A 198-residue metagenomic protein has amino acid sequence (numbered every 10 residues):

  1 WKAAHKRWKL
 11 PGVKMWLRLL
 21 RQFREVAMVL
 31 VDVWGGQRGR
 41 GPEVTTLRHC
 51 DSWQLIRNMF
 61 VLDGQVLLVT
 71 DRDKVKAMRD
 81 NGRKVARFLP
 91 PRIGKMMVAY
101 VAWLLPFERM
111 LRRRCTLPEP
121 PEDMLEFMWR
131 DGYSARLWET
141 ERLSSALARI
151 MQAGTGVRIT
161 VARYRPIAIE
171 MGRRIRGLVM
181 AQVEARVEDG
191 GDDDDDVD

Functional and structural regions predicted by a protein language model:
W1-D198: Extended accessory and catalytic-adjacent subdomains in large enzymes
